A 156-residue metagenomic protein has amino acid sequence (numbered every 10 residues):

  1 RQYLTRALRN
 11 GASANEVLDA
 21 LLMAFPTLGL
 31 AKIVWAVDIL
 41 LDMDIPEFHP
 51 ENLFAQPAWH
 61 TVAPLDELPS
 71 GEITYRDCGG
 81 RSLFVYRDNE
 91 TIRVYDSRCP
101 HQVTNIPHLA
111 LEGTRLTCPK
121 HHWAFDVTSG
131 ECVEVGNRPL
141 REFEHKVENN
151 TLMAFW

Functional and structural regions predicted by a protein language model:
R1-A58: Hydrophobic alpha-helical segments
T5, S97, L116: Short alpha-helical basic/polar micro-motif
A7, H121, H145: Hydrophobic/aromatic pocket-lining and membrane-interface residues
A12, T104, W123: Short glycine/serine/threonine/alanine-rich loop segments
P46-G113, D126-V127, E131, R141-W156: N-terminal pre-ligand scaffold of iron-sulfur
C99, C118-H121: Short cysteine clusters
R138: Ligand-binding loop in jelly-roll beta-barrel domains
